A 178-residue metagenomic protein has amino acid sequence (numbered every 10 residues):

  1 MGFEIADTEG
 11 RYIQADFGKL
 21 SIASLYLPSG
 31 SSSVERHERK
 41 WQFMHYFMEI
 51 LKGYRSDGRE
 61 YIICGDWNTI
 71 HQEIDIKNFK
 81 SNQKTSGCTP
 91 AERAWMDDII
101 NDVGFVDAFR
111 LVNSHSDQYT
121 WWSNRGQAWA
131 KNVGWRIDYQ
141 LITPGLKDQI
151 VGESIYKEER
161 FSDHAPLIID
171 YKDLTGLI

Functional and structural regions predicted by a protein language model:
M1-S31: Structured beta-strand-rich core segments of catalytic domains in phosphoester-bond hydrolases
F3, P28-M44, S81-T85: Surface-exposed cleft-lining segments at the edges of enzyme active sites
F3-I5, W129-N132, K157-E159: Short Gly/Pro-enriched turn/cap motifs at secondary-structure boundaries
E9-Q14, R136-D138, H164-I168: Short hydrophobic/aromatic beta-strand or adjacent loop that forms the aromatic wall/cage of a ligand/substrate-binding
A15-G18, T143-P144, I169-L174: Active-site beta-strand termini and strand-to-loop segments that position acidic
F43-V133, I137: Metal-dependent phosphoesterases centered on the DNase I-like endonuclease/exonuclease/phosphatase
V151-I178: Surface polyanion/phosphate-binding segment centered on an Asp-His-Pro turn
